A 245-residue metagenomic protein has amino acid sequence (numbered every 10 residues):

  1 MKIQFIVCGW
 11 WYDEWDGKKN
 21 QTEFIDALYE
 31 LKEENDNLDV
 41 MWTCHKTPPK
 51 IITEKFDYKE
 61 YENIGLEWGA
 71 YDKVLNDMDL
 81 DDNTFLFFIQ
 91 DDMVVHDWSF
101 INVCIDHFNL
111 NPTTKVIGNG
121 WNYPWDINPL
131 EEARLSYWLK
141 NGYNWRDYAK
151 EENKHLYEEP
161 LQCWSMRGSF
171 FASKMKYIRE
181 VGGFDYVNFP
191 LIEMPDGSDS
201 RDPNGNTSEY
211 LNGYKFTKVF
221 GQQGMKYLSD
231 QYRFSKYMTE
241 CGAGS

Functional and structural regions predicted by a protein language model:
K2-V7, L38-W42: Hydrophobic targeting segments
Y12-K32: Short, well-formed alpha-helical segments that are part of the catalytic scaffolds of diverse glycosyltransferases
E14-G17, T47-I52, I127: Short, charged/polar "capping" segments at the starts of alpha-helices and the immediately preceding loops
D39-V40, L86, V116: Hydrophobic/aromatic residues located in beta-strands of well-ordered beta-sheets within soluble catalytic
T43-K46, D91: Acidic ATP/Mg2+-coordinating residue in the GHKL
H45-D82: Active-site-proximal specificity loops/subdomain of glycosyltransferases
N83-H96: Short beta-strand-to-loop acidic/aromatic patch adjacent to the donor-nucleotide binding site
V94-K218, Y227: Conserved catalytic core of nucleotide-sugar-dependent glycosyltransferases
